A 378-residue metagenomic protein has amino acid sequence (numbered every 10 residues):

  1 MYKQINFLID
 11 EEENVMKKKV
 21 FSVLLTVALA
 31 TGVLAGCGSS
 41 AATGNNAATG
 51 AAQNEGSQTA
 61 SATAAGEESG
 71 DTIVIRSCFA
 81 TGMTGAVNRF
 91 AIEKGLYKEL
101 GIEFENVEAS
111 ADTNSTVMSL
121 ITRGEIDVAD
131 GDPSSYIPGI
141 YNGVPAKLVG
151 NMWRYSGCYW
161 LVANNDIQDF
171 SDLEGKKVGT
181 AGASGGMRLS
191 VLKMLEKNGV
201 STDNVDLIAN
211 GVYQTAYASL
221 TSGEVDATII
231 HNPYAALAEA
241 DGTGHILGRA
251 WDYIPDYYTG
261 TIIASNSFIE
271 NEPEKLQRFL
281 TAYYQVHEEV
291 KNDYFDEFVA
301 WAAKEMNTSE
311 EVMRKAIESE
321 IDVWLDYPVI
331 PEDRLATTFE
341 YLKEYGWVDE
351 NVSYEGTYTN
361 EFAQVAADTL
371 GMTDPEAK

Functional and structural regions predicted by a protein language model:
M1-V74, A367-K378: Short, low-complexity disordered leader/linker segments with a strong preference for bacterial N-terminal type II
N46, Q53-S201, D206-N210, D226-N232 (+2 more regions): Short, glycine-/small- and polar/acidic-enriched structural segments that line small-molecule recognition paths
G82, D112-S115, D130, G185-G186 (+5 more regions): Soluble non-cytosolic domains of exported or imported proteins
A86-F90, K94-G95, S119, R123 (+13 more regions): Solvent-exposed, polar/charged alpha-helical surfaces in well-ordered, non-transmembrane soluble domains, broadly
E99, D252-I254, D322-P331, Y354: Short, solvent-exposed loop/beta-turn-alpha elements that line the ligand-binding surface or hinge of extracytoplasmic
S134, I208, Q214-K304: Pocket-lining segment of extracytoplasmic ligand-binding domains
E270-D349: Secondary-structure end/capping motifs
E340-K378: Conserved C-terminal helix/tail region of periplasmic/extracytoplasmic solute-binding proteins
